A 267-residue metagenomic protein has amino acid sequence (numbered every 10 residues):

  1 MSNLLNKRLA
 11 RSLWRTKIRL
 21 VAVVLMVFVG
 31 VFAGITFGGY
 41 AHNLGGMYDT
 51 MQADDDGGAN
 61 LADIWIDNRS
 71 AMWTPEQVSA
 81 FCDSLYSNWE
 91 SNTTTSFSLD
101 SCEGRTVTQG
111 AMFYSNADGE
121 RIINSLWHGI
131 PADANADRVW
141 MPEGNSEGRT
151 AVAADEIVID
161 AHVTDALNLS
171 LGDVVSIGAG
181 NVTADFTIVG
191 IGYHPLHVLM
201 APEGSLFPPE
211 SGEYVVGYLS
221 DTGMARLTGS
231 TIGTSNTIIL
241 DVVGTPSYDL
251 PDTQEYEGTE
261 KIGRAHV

Functional and structural regions predicted by a protein language model:
S2-R264: Membrane transport/envelope proteins' first extracytoplasmic loop
